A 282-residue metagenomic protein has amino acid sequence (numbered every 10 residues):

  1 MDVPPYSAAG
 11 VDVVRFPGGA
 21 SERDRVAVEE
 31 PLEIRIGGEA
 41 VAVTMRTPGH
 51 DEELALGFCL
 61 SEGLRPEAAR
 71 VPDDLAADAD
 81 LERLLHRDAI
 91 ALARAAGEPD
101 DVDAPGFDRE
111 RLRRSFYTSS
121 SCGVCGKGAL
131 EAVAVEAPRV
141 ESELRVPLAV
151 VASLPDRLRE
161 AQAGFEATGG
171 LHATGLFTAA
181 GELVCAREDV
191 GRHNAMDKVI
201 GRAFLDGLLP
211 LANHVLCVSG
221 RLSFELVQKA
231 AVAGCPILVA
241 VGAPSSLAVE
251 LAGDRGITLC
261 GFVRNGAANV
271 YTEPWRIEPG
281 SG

Functional and structural regions predicted by a protein language model:
M1-T174, T178-A179, L183-C185: Intrinsically disordered, low-complexity regions enriched in acidic/Ser/Thr/Pro/Gln residues
S61-E62, E136, R157-G164, H193 (+4 more regions): Change "in soluble alpha/beta enzymes" to "in soluble alpha/beta proteins
P66-E67, E141, G207-P210, G280-G282: Short, glycine- and charge-enriched coil/turn segments that flank and shape catalytic ligand pockets
A76-D101, P210-S245: Cysteine/selenocysteine-centered motifs that mediate thiol-based redox chemistry or coordinate metal-sulfur cofactors
C122, E188, V215-S219, V241 (+1 more regions): Glycine- and other small-residue-rich loops at beta-strand/loop junctions that grip anionic moieties
A129, V150, L154-R157, G170-A173 (+5 more regions): General structural feature for long, well-ordered alpha-helical segments within catalytic domains of soluble enzymes
G164-G220, V227, V232: Glycine- and Gly-Pro-enriched alpha-helical subdomains that act as flexible, kink-prone "lid/hinge" or packing modules
L226-G282: Conserved catalytic-core subdomain
